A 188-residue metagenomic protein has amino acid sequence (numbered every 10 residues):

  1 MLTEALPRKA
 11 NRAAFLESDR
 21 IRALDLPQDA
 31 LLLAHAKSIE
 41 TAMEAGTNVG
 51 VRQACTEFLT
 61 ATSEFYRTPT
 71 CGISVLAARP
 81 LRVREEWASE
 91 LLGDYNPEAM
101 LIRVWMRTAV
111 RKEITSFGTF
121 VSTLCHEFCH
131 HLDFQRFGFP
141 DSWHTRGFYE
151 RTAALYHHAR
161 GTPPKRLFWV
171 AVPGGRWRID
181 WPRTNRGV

Functional and structural regions predicted by a protein language model:
L2-T119, Q135-V188: Metalloprotease/metallohydrolase-associated module, dominated by Zn2+-dependent proteases
S122-Q135: Active-site recognition of the HExxH zinc-binding catalytic motif
